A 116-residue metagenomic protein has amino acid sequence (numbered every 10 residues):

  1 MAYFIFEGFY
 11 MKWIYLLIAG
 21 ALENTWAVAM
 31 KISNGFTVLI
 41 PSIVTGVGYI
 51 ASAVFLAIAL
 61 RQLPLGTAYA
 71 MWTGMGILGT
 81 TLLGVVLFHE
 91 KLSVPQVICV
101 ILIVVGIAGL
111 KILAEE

Functional and structural regions predicted by a protein language model:
A2-E116: Polytopic alpha-helical membrane proteins, predominantly small-molecule transporters/carriers
